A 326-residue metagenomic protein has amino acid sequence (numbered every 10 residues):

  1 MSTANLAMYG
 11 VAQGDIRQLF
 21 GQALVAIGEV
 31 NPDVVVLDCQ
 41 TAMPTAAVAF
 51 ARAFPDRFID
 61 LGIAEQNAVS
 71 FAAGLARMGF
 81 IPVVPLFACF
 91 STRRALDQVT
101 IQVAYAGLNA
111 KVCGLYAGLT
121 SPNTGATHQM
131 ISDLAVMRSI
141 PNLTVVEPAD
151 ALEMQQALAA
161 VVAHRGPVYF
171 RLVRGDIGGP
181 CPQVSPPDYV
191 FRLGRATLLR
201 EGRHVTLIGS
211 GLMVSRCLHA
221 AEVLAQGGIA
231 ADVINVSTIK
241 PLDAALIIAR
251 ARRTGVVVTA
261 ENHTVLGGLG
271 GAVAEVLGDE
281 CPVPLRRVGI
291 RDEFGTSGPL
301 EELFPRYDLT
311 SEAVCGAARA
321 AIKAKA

Functional and structural regions predicted by a protein language model:
M1-R171, D176: Thiamine diphosphate
A4-N5, Q18, V30-D33, M43-V48 (+3 more regions): Thiamine diphosphate
